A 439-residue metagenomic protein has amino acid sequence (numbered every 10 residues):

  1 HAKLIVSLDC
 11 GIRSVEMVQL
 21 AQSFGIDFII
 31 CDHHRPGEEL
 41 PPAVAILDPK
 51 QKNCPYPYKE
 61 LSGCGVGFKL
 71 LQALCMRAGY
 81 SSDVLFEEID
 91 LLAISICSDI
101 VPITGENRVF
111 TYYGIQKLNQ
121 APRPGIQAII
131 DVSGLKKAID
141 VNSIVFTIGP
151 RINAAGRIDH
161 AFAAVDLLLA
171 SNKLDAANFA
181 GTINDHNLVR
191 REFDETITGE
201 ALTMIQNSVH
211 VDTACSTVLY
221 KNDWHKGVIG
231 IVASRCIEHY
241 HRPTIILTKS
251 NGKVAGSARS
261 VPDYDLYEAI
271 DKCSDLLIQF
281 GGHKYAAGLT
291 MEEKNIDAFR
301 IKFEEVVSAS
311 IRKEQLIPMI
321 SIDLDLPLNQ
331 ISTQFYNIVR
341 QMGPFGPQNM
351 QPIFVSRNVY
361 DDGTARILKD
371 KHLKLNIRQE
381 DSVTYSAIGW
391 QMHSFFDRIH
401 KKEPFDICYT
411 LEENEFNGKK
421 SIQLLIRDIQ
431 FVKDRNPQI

Functional and structural regions predicted by a protein language model:
H1-L4, D9, F24-G25, C75-A298 (+4 more regions): Hydrophobic helix-and-loop "lid/oligomerization" segment in the mid-to-C-terminal part of catalytic domains
K3, V44, D406: Conserved acidic residues
C10-G11, H33-P36, A45, K50-K52 (+2 more regions): Short, ordered loop/turn segments at secondary-structure junctions
S14-V15, D99: Intrinsically disordered, low-complexity regulatory tails of plant transcription factors and co-regulators
V15-F24, H33-H34, P41, G230-A233: Short Gly/Thr/Asp-enriched flexible loops that form oxyanion-binding sites at enzyme active sites
E38-D48, I377-V383: Acidic-glycine-rich active-site phosphate/pyrophosphate-binding loop
P41-Y80, L85-C97: Short alpha-helices
D175-F179, D185-L219, K272-I439: Mid-to-C-terminal polyanion-binding domains and interfaces
